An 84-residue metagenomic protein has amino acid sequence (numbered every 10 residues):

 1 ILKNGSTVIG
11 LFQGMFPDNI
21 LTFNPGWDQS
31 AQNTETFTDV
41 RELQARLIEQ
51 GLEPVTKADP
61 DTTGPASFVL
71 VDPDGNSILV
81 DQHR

Functional and structural regions predicted by a protein language model:
I1-M15: Core segments of cupin and vicinal oxygen chelate
T7, D28, V80: Residue-level marker of positions within ordered structural domains that often coincide with functionally constrained
L11, S77-V80: Short glycine-/small-residue motifs
M15-F16, F23-S77: Vicinal oxygen chelate
H83-R84: N-terminal beta-strand motif that seeds the catalytic metal site of vicinal oxygen chelate
